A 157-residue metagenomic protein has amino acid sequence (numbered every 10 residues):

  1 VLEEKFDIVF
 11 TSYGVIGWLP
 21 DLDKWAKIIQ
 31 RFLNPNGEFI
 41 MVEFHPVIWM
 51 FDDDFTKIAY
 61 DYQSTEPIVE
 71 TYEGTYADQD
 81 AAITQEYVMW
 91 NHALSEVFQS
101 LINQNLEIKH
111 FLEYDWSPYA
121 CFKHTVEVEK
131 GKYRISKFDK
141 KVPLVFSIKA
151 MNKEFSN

Functional and structural regions predicted by a protein language model:
V1-V9: A short acidic, Gly/Pro-enriched loop at the edge of an enzyme's catalytic core that lines a small-molecule cofactor
T11-Y13, V42: Residues lining the SAM
G17-W18: A short His-aromatic
D23-E38: A short glycine-rich, Lys/Arg-flanked "PGG" loop and its adjoining helix->strand segment in the class I
E38-T75: Conserved class I S-adenosyl-L-methionine
P46-D54, A81-E96: Acceptor-substrate binding/catalytic loop of class I
V88-F111: Short alpha-helix
L106, Y133, K137-N157: Core SAM-dependent methyltransferase catalytic element
